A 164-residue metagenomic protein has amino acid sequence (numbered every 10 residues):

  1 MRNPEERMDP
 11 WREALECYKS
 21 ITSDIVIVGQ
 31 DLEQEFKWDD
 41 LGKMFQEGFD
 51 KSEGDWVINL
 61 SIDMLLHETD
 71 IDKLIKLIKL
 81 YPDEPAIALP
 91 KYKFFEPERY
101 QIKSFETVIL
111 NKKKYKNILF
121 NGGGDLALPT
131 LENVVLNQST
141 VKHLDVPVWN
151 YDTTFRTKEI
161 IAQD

Functional and structural regions predicted by a protein language model:
M1-N59, D70: Active-site-proximal specificity loops/subdomain of glycosyltransferases
D39-Q46, L65-D164: Catalytic-site signature of metal-activated, phosphate-bearing donor transferases, centered on the GT-A/GT-A-like
